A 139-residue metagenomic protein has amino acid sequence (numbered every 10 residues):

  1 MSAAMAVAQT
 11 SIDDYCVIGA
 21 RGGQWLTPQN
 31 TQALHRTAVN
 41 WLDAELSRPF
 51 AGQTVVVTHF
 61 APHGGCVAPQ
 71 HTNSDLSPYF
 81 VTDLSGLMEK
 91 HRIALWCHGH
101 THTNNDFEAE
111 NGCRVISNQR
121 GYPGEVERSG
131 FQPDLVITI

Functional and structural regions predicted by a protein language model:
M1-V55, F60-H71: Active-site-proximal loop/helix segment associated with metal-binding centers of metalloenzymes
V55, L95-W96: Hydrophobic "anchor" residues on beta-strands that sit immediately upstream of conserved functional sites
H59, H100-H102: Histidine-centered divalent metal-coordination motifs
A68, S74-A94, H102-I139: Binuclear metal-dependent phosphoesterase catalytic core
